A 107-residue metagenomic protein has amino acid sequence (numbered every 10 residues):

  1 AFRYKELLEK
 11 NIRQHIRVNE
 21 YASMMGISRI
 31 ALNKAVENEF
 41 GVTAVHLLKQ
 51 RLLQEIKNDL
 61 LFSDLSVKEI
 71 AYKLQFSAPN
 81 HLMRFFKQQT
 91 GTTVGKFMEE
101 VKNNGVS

Functional and structural regions predicted by a protein language model:
A1: Basic- and aromatic-lined ligand-binding clefts that recognize polyanionic substrates
Y4-R17, V36, F40, K57-S66 (+2 more regions): Basic, amphipathic alpha-helical hairpins
A22-R29: Helix-turn-helix
M25, L74-Q75, F86: Core residues of bacterial helix-turn-helix
L32, H81-L82, F86: Short hydrophobic/aromatic patch on the recognition helix
L32, T43-A44, T93-V94: Short amphipathic alpha-helical segment with a characteristic S/N-K-E followed by hydrophobic residues
N38-N80, E99-S107: Terminal helix-turn-helix DNA-binding modules in bacterial transcription factors
